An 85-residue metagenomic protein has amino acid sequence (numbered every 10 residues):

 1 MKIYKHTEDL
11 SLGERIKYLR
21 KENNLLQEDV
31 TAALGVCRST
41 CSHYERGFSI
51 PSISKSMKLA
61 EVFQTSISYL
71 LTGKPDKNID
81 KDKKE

Functional and structural regions predicted by a protein language model:
M1-E22: A short, Lys/Arg-rich alpha-helix, primarily the initiator
M1-T7, L71-E85: Short, charged recognition helix plus adjacent turn of helix-turn-helix-like nucleic-acid-binding domains
K21, A32, E61: Alpha-helical residues within the helix-turn-helix
N24-R46: Short alpha-helical DNA-recognition segment
G35, S54-Y69: DNA major-groove recognition helix of helix-turn-helix/homeodomain DNA-binding modules
E45, K55, L71-K74: DNA major-groove recognition helix of helix-turn-helix
